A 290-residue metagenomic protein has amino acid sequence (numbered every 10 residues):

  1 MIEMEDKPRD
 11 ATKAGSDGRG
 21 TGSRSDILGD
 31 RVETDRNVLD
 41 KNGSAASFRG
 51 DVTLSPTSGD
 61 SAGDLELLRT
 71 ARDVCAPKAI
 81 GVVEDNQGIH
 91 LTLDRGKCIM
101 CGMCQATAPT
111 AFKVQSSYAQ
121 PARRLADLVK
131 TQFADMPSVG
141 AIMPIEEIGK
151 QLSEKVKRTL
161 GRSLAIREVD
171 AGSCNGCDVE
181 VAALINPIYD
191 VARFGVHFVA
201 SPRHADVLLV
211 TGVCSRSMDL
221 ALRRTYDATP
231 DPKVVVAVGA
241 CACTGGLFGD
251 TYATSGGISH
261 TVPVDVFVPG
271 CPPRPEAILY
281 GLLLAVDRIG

Functional and structural regions predicted by a protein language model:
M1-D85, M103-A106, T110-K150, E154 (+3 more regions): Non-ligating segments of multi-cofactor redox enzymes
F48-V52, I89, D206-V207, V264: Short amphipathic alpha-helical segments
P56-T57, A71, K78, V82-H90 (+8 more regions): Ferredoxin-type iron-sulfur electron-transfer modules in oxidoreductases and energy-metabolism complexes
E66, T70, I99, M143 (+7 more regions): Conserved active-site and cofactor/substrate-binding residues in soluble primary-metabolism enzymes
E66-A79, G96-T107, R167-A183, V213 (+2 more regions): Local cysteine-cluster metal-coordination motifs and their immediate loop/turn environment, predominantly Fe-S cluster
Q87-R95, P109-Q115, L222-Y226: "Short basic amphipathic alpha-helical interaction patches in structured regions
A165-R167, L208: Conserved beta-strand elements of the Class I
N175, V179-V181, N186-Y189, R193-L279: Cofactor-cradling patches in redox/metallo enzymes
